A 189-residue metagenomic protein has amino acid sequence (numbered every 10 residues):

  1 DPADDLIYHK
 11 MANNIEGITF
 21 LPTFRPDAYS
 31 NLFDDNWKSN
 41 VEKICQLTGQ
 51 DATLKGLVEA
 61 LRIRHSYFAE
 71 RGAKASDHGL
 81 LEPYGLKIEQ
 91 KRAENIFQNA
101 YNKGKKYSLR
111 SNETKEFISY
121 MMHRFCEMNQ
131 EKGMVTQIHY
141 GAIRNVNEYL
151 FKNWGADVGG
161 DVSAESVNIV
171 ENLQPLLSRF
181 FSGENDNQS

Functional and structural regions predicted by a protein language model:
D4-T19, S39-N187: Histidine/acidic residue-rich metal-binding segments in metalloenzymes
R25-C45: Enzymes and membrane/adaptor proteins characterized by extended Gly/Ser/Thr/Asp/Glu-rich, aromatic-dotted
